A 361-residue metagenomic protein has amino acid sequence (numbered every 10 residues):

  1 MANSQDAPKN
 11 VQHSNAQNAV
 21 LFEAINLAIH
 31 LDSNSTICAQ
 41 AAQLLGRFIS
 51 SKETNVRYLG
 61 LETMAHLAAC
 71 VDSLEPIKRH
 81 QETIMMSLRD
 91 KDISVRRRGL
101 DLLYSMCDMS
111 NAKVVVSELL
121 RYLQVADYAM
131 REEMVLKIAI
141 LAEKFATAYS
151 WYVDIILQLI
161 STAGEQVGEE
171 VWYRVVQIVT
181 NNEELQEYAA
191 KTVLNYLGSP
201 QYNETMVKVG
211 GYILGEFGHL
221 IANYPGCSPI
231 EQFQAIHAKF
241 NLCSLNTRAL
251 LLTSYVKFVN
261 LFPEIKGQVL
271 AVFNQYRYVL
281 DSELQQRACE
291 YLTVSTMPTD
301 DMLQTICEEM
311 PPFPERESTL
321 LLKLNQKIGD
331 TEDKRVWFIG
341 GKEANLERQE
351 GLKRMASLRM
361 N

Functional and structural regions predicted by a protein language model:
M1-D6, Q201, L220-L250, S254-N361: Acidic, serine/threonine-rich low-complexity intrinsically disordered linkers/hinges in large eukaryotic
M1-F22, N26, S35, I138 (+6 more regions): Extended repeat-based solenoid scaffolds, especially LRR ectodomains and other repeat-derived architectures
M1-P8, I37-I49, S73-L88, S94-V95 (+7 more regions): HEAT/HEAT-like alpha-solenoid repeats
A2-A39, R47-E75, F145: Alpha-solenoid helical repeat scaffolds
Q17, K52-E53, K91-D92, A126-D127 (+4 more regions): Short inter-helical turns and helix N-cap capping residues of alpha-solenoid HEAT/ARM repeat scaffolds
Q17-L21, R57, R96, R131 (+8 more regions): Residue-level detector of extended alpha-helical repeat arrays and alpha-solenoid scaffolds
A24-D32, F48-I49, G60-V71, S87-L88 (+11 more regions): Hydrophobic residues within the alpha-helices of tandem HEAT/HEAT-like
D90-L157, S161-W172, G211, L245-R248 (+2 more regions): Long alpha-helical HEAT/HEAT-like repeat alpha-solenoid scaffolds in very large eukaryotic proteins, especially those
